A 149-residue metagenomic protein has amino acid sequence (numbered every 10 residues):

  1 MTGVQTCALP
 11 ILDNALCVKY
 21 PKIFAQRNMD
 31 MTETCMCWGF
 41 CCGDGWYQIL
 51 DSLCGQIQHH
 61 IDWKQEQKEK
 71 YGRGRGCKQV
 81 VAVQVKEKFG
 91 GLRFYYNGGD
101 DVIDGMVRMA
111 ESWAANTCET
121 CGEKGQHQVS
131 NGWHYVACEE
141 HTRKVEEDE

Functional and structural regions predicted by a protein language model:
M1-L9: Short, small-residue-biased leader/transition segments that mark boundaries at the very start of proteins
G3, D13, A114-T117, H134: Secretory pathway export signals and precursors
L12-G105: Interaction interfaces in information-processing and related assembly proteins
K86, D104-N116, H127-G132: Short, flexible, mixed-charge glycine/proline-rich loop motifs that serve as phosphate/nucleic-acid-contacting
C118-C121, C138: Short cysteine-rich clusters marking metal-coordination/redox-active sites
K124-V129, R143-E146: Short functional micro-motifs and their immediate structural scaffolds
G132-R143: Cysteine-rich micro-motifs
E149: Basic, glycine-/proline-tolerant helical and adjacent loop/strand elements that line or dock onto nucleic-acid
